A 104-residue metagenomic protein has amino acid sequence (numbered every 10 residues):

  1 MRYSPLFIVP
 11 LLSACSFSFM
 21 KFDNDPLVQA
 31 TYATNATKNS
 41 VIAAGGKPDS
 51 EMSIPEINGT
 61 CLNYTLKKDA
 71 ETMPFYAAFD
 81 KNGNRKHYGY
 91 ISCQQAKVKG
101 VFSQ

Functional and structural regions predicted by a protein language model:
M1-C15: Sec-dependent bacterial lipoprotein signal peptides
S16-Q104: Residues within mature, well-folded domains
